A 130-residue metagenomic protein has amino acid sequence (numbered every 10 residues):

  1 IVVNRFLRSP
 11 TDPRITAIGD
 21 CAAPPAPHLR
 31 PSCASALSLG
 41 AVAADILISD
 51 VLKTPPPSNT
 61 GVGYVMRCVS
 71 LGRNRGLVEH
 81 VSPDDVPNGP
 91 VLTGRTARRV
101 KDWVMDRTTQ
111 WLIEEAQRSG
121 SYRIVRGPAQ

Functional and structural regions predicted by a protein language model:
I1-S38, D45: FAD-site-proximal beta/loop scaffold in flavoenzymes
I1-T16, T60, R73-D85, G89: FAD-binding beta-loop-beta segment adjacent to the flavin cofactor pocket
L29-R30, S58, P90, G94: A generic helix-loop boundary/linker signal
S32-A41, L71-H80: Short, electropositive alpha-helical surface patch
A34-V62: Internal hydrophobic alpha-helix adjacent to the cofactor/substrate pocket in enzyme cavities
V65: Acidic/histidine-enriched alpha-helical segments
R73-Q130: C-terminal auxiliary extensions adjacent to catalytic cores
